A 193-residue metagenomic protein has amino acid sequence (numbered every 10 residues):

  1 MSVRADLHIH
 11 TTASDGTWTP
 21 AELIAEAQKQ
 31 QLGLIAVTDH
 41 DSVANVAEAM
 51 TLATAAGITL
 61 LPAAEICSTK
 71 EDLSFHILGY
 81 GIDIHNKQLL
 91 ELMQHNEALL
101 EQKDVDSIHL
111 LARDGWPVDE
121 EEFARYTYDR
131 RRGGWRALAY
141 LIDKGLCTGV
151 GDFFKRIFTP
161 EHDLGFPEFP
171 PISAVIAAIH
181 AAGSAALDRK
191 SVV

Functional and structural regions predicted by a protein language model:
M1-L73, R156-T159, L164, P170-A177 (+1 more regions): An N-terminally biased module of ancient metal coordination in phosphate/nucleic-acid-related enzymes
T11-D15, K29-Q30, Q102, A137-D143: Short acidic/polar alpha-helix capping motifs at helix-coil junctions
L23-I35, K87, H95-A112: Alpha-helical scaffold segments that flank or form the walls of functional sites
N45, L73-F75, K103, S107: Generic hydrophobic, aliphatic-rich segments that mediate packing or membrane embedding
A64, G81-D83, G115: Generic hydrophobic/packing signal
T69-E101, E120, A139-E161: Active-site gating loops and adjacent loop-to-helix segments of metal-dependent hydrolytic enzymes
E101, R131, W135, F166-F169 (+1 more regions): Alpha-helix initiation and capping sites
D104-F154: Extended, charge-rich helix/loop segments that form flexible, surface "patches" used to engage negatively charged
